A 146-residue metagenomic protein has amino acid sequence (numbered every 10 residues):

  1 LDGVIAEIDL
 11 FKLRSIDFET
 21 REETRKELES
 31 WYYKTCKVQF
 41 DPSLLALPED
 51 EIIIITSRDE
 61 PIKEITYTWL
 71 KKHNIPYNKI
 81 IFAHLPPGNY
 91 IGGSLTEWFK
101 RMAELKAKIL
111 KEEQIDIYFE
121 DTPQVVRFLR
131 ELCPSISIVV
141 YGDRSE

Functional and structural regions predicted by a protein language model:
L1-G3, D121-T122: Generic detector of well-ordered alpha-helical packing
D2-G88: Alpha-helical substrate-recognition element adjacent to the catalytic core
F40-P48, E104-E113: Short, basic/hydrophobic alpha-helical segments
R58, W98, I117: Conserved aromatic-histidine-acidic binding/catalytic patches
I65-Y67, K71, N78, N89-E112: Short loop-to-alpha-helix "cap/lid" segments that border enzyme active sites across diverse enzyme classes
G88-N89, F128: Short secondary-structure boundary/hinge segments and terminal tails
E112-E146: Acidic, Mg2+-coordinating phosphoryl-transfer loop and its flanking beta/alpha structural elements, shared across
